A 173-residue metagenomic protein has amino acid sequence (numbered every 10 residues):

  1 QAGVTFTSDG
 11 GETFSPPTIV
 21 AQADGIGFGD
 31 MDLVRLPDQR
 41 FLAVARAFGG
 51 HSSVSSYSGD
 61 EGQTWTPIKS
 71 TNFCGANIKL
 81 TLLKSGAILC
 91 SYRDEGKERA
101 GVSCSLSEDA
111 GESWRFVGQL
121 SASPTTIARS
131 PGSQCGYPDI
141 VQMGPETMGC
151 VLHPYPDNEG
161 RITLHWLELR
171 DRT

Functional and structural regions predicted by a protein language model:
Q1-T173: Asp-box/BNR beta-propeller blade signature and adjacent active/binding-site loops in extracellular glycan-interacting
